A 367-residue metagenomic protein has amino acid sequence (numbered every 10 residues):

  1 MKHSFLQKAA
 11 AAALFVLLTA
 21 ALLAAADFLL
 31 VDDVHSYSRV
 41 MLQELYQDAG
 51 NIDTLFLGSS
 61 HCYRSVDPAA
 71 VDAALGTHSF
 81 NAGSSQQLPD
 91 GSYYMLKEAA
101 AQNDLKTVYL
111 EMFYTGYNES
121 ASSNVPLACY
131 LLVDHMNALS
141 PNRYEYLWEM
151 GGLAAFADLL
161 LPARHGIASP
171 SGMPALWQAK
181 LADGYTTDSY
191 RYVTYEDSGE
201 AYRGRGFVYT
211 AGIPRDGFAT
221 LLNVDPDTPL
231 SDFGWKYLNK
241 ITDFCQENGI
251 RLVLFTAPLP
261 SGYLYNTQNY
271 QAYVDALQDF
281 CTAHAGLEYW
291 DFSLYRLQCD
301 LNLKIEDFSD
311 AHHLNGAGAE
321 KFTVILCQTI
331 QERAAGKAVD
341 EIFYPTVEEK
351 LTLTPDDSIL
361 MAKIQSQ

Functional and structural regions predicted by a protein language model:
Q7-D27: Hydrophobic membrane-insertion alpha-helices, especially the h-region of bacterial N-terminal signal peptides
L29-G50: Alpha-helical transmembrane signal-anchor/signal-peptide segments
N51-D53, T77-H78, D104-T107, E247-V253 (+1 more regions): Loop/turn elements at helix/coil->beta-strand transitions in domains of secreted/extracellular proteins
L57, H61-Y146: Membrane-embedded segments
R64, G116-S120, S169, S261-L264 (+1 more regions): Short catalytic/ligand-binding loop motif for oxyanion handling, primarily in non-cytosolic enzymes, centered on
L127-N248, V339-Q367: Secreted/periplasmic serine-hydrolase-like ester/acetyl group-modifying domain
T242-N269: Active-site segments of SGNH/GDSL-like serine hydrolases that catalyze O-acetyl group transfer/hydrolysis on lipids
T267-N269, Y273-Q367: C-terminal regions of proteins
